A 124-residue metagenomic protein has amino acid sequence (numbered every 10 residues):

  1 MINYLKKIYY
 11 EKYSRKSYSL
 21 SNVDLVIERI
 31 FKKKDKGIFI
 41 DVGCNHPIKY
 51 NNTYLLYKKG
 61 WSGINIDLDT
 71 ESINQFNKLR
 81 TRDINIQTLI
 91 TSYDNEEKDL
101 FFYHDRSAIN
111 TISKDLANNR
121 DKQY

Functional and structural regions predicted by a protein language model:
M1-Y124: Phosphate/nucleotide-binding beta-alpha loop and adjacent structural elements of enzyme active sites
